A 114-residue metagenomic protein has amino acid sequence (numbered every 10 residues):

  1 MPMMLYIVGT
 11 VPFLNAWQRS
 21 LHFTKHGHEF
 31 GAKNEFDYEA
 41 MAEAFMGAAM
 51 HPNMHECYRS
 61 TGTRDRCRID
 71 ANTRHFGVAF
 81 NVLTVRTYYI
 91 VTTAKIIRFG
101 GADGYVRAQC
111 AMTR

Functional and structural regions predicted by a protein language model:
M1-D65: Compact soluble domain cores
E56-V82: Basic/aromatic recognition patch in beta-strand/loop cores that engages polyanionic ligands
F76-R114: A short, surface-exposed interaction/processing loop segment used at functional sites
